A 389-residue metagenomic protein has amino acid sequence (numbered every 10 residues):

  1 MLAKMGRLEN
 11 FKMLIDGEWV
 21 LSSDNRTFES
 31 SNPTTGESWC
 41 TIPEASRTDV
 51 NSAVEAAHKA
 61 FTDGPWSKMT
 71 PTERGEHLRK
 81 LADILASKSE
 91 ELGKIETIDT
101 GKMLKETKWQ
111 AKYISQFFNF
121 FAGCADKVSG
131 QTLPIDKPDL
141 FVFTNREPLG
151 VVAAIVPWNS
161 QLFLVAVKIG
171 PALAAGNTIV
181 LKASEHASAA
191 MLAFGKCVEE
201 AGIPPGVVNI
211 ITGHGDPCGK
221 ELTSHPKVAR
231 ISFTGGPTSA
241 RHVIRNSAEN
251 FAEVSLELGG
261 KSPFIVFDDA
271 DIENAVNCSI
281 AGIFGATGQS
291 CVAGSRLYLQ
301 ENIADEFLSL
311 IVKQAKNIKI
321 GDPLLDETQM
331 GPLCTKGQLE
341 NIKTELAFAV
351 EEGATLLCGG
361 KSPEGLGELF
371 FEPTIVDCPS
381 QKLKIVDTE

Functional and structural regions predicted by a protein language model:
M1-I42, E76, K80, K112 (+4 more regions): Terminal low-complexity tails and localization/encapsulation signals of metabolic enzymes
G36, R74, E96, F118 (+7 more regions): Residue-level signal for inorganic ion chemistry
W39-V128: Glycine-rich loop-to-alpha-helix module at the N-terminal edge of alpha/beta enzyme cores
V54, G75-A82, G93, A111 (+9 more regions): Hydrophobic face of alpha-helices
T72, K94-M103, L133-P138, G259 (+1 more regions): Short linear capping/connector segments at secondary-structure termini
K80-I84, K88-E91, A193, C197-I203 (+5 more regions): Generic non-transmembrane alpha-helical segments
G130-N274, V312: Rossmann-like NAD(P) dinucleotide-binding subdomain of oxidoreductase/dehydrogenase enzymes
T238-Q381: ALDH superfamily catalytic-core signature
